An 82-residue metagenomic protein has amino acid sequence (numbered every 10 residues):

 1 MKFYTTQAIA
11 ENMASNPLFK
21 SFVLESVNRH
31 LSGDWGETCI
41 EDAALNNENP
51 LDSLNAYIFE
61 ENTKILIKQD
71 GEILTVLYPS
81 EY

Functional and structural regions predicted by a protein language model:
M1-I58: Compact soluble domain cores
L51-Y82: Short, compact, well-ordered microdomains
